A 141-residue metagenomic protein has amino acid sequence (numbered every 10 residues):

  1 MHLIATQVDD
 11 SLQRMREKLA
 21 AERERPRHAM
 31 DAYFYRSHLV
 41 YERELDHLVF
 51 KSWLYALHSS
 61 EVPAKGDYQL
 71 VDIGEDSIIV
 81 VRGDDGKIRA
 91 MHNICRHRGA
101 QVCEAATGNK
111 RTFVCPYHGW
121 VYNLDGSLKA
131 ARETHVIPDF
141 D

Functional and structural regions predicted by a protein language model:
M1-V8: N-terminal low-complexity, Ser/Thr- and acidic-residue-enriched intrinsically disordered segments
L3, A32-Y33: A general boundary/transition motif marking the beginning of the first structured unit of a protein
V8-S11, Y33-S37, C115-G119: Short low-complexity stretches enriched in small and charged residues
D10, R14-E17, E42, D46: Charged/polar, solvent-exposed surface patches and flexible loops
L12-A32: Short, contiguous pre-domain boundary segments
P26-R27, H38, S77: Generic, low-specificity signal for short hydrophobic/alpha-helical stretches with a mild N-terminal bias, encompassing
Y33-F34, H38-G74: Glycine/alanine-rich phosphate-binding loops at beta-alpha junctions
V62-D141: Rieske [2Fe-2S] iron-sulfur-binding domain
